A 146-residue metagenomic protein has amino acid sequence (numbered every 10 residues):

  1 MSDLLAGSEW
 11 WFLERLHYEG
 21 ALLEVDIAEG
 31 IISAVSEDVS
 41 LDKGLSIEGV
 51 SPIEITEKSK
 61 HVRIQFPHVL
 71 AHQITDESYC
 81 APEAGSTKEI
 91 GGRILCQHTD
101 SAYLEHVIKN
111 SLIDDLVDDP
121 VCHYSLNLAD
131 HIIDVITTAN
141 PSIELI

Functional and structural regions predicted by a protein language model:
M1-I146: Surface-exposed, interaction-prone regions used to assemble/regulate multi-protein complexes
